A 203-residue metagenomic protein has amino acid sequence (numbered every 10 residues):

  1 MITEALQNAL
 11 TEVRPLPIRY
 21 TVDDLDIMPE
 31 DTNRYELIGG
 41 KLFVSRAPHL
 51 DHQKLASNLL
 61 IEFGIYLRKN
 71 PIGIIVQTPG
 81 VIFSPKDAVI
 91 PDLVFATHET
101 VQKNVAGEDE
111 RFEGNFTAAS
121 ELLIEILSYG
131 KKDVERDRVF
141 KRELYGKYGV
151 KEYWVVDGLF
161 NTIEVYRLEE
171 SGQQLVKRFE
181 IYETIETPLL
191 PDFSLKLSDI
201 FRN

Functional and structural regions predicted by a protein language model:
M1-N203: Gly/Pro/Ser/Thr-rich low-complexity, intrinsically disordered segments predominantly at protein N-termini
